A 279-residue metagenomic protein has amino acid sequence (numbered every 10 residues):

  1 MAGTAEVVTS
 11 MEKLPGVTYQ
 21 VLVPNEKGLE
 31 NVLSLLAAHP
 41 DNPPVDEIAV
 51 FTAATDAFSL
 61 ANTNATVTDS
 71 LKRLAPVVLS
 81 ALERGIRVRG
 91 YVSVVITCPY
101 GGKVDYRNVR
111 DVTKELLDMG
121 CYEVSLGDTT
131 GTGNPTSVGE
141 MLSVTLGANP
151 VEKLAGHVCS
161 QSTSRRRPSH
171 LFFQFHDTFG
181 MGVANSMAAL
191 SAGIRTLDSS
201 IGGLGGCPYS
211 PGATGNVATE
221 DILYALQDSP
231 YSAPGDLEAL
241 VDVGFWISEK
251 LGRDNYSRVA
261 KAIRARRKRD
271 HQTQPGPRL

Functional and structural regions predicted by a protein language model:
M1-L279: Catalytic cores and adjacent flexible loops of soluble metabolic enzymes that perform enolate/carbanion chemistry on
